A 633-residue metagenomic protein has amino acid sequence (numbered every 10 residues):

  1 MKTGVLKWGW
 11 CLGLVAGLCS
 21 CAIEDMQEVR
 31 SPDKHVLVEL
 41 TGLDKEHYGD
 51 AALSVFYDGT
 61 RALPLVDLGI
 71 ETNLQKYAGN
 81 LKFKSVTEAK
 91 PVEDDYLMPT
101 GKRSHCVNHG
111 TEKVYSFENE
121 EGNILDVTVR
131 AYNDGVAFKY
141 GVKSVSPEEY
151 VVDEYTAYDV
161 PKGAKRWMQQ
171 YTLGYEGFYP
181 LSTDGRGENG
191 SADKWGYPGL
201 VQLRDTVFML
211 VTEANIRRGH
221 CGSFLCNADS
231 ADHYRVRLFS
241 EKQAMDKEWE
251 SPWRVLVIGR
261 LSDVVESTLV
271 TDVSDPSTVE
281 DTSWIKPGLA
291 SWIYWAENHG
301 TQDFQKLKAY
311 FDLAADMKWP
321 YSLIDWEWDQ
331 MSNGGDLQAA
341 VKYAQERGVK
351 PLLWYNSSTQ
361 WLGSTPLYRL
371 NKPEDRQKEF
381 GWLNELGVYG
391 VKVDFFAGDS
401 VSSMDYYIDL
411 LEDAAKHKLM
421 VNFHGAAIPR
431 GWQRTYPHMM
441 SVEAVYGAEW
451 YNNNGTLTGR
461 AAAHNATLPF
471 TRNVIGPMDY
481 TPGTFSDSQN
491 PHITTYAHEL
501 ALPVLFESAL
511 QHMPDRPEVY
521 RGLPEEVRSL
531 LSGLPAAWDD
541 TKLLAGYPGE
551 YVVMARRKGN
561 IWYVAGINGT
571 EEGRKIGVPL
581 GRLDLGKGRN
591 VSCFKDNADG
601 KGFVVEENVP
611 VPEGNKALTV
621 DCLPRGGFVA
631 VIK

Functional and structural regions predicted by a protein language model:
C19-S20: C-terminal motif of bacterial Sec signal peptides marking the signal peptidase cleavage site
I23-V270, G600-G602: N-terminal accessory beta-strand-rich subdomains and adjacent acidic, glycine-rich linkers that precede catalytic cores
K102-V107, L530-M554: Edge strands and adjacent loops of beta-rich recognition modules
D246-Y321: An acidic-aromatic substrate-binding cleft motif
E327-T495: Aromatic- and carboxylate-enriched substrate-binding clefts and catalytic-loop regions of carbohydrate-active enzymes
A497-L543: Catalytic cores of secreted or luminal carbohydrate-active enzymes
Y547-L585, F628-V631: Carbohydrate-binding surface patches
V609-K633: C-terminal beta-strand-rich structural cap/linker in extracellular carbohydrate-active enzymes
